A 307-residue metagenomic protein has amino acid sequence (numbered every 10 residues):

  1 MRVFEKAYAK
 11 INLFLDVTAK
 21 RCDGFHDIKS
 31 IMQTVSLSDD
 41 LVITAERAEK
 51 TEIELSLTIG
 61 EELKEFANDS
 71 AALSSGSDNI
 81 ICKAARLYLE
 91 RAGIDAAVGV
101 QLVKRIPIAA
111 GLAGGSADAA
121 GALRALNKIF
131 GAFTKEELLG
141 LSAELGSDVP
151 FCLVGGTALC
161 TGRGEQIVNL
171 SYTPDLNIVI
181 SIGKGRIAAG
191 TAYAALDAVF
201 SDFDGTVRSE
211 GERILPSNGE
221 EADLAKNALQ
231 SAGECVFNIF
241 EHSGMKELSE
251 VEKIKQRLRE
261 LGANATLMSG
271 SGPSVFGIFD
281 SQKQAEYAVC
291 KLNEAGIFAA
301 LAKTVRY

Functional and structural regions predicted by a protein language model:
M1-A110, K128-F133, T173, I182-G183: ATP-binding N-lobe of GHMP and related small-molecule kinases
L13, L41-I43, I81, G115 (+4 more regions): Residue-level signal for inorganic ion chemistry
F14, V103, E234-F237, M268-S271: Short beta-strands and strand-loop turn motifs
I81, A110-L138, F151: DPxDG-like acidic metal-binding loop motif
L89-Q101, A125-L145, Q282-E294: Phosphate-handling active-site elements
G131-S171: Glycine/threonine-rich beta-strand-loop-alpha-helix active-site module that forms ligand/phosphate-binding
V154, L159-A265, D280-N293, I297-Y307: Conserved, helical-rich catalytic subdomain that frames metal- and/or nucleotide-binding sites in enzyme alpha/beta
P273-V275: Conserved glycine-rich beta-strand-loop-beta hairpin in the small C-terminal domain of fold type I
